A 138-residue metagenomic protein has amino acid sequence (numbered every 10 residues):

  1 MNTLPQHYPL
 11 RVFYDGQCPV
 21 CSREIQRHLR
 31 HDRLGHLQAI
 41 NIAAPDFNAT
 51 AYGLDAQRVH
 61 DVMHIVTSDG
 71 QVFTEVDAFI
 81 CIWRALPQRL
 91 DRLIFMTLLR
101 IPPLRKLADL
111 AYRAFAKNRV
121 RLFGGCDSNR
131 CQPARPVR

Functional and structural regions predicted by a protein language model:
M1-Y8, Q132-R138: Short, low-complexity, intrinsically disordered N-terminal peptides in bacterial proteins
N2-H31: Local sequence-structure signature of Cys/Sec-based thiol-disulfide redox active-site neighborhoods
H7-P9, H36, V59-H60: A structure-centric signal for secondary-structure junctions around beta-strands
G16, I25, N41-A43, T67-D69: Generic secondary-structure microfeatures
R30-L34, R138: Short cysteine/histidine-rich zinc-coordinating motifs and their immediately flanking basic loops
L34-N48: Thiol-based oxidoreductase modules, predominantly thioredoxin-like and allied folds used for disulfide exchange
F47-R138: Thiol/selenol-based redox catalytic cores and closely related redox-interacting motifs
